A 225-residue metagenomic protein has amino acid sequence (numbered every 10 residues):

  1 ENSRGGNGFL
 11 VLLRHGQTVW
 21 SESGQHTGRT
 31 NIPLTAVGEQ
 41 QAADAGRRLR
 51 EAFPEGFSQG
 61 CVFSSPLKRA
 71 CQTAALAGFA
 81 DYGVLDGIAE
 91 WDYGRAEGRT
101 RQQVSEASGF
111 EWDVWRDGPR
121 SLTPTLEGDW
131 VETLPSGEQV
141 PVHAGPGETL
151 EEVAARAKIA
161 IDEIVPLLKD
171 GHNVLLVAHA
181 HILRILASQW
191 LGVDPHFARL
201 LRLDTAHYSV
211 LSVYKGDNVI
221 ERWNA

Functional and structural regions predicted by a protein language model:
E1-L10, A45, E55, W91-Q103 (+4 more regions): Acidic, low-complexity terminal tails and accessory targeting/binding regions of phosphate-metabolizing enzymes
R4-G5, A45-T125: Phosphate-coordination/substrate-recognition cap region in phosphate-metabolizing enzymes
F9-R14, F63, H172-A178, I182: Beta-strand elements within well-structured catalytic alpha/beta cores of enzymes that handle phosphate/sulfate esters
R14-A77, H143-K158: Loop-to-helix element that buttresses phosphate recognition and phosphoryl-transfer chemistry
P33, A80-G87, D194-L203: Short hydrophobic/aromatic-enriched beta-strand-loop microsegments
L76, I185, Q189: Active-site signature of alpha/beta-hydrolase-fold catalytic machinery across serine- and Asp/Cys-nucleophile hydrolases
G109-E152: Short glycine/proline- and acidic residue-enriched helix-loop micro-motifs that form flexible lids or anion-recognition
T149, V153-L167, H172-A180: GST-like fold's C-terminal all-alpha helical module
